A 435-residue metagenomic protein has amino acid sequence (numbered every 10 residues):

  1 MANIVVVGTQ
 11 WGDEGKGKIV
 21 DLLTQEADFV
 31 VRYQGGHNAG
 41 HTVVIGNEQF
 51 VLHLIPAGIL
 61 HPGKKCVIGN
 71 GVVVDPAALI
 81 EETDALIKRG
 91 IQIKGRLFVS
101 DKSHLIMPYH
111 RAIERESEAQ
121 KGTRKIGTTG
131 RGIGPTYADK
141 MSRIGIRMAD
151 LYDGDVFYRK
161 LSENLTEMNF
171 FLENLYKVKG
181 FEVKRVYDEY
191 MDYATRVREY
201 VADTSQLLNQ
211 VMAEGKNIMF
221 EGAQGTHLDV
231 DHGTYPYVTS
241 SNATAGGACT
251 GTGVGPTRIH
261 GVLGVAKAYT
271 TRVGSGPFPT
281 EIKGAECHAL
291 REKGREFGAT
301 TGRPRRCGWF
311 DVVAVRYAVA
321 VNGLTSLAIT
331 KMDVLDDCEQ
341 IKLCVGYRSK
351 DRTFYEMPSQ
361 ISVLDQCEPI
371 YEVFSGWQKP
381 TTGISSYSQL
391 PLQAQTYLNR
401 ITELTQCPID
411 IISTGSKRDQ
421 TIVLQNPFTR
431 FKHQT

Functional and structural regions predicted by a protein language model:
M1-T435: Non-transmembrane, aqueous-exposed alpha-helical and coiled segments at domain scale
